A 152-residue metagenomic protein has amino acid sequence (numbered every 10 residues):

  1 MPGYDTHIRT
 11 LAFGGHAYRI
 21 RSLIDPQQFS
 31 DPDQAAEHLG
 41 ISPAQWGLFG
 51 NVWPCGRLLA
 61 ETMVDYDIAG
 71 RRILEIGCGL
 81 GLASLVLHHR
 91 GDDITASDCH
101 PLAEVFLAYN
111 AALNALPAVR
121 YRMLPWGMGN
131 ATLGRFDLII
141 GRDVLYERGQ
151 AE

Functional and structural regions predicted by a protein language model:
M1-E152: S-adenosylmethionine-dependent methyltransferases
